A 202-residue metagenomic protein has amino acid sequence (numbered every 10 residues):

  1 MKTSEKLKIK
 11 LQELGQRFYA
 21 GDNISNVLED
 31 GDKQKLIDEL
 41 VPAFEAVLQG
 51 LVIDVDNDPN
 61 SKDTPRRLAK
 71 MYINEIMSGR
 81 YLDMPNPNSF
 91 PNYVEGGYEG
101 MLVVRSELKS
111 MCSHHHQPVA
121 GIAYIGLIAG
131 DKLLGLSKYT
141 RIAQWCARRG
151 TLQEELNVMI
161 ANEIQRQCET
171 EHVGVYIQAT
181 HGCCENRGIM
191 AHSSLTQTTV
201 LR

Functional and structural regions predicted by a protein language model:
M1-R202: A domain-level signal for the structural core that forms small-molecule/cofactor-binding pockets and catalytic centers
